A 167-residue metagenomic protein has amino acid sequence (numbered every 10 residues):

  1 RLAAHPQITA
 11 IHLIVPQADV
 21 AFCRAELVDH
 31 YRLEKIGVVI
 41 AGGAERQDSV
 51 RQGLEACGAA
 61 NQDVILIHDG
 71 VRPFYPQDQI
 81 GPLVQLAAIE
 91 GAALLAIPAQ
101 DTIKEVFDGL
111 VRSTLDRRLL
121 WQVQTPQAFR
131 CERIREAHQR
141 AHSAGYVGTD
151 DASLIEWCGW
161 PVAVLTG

Functional and structural regions predicted by a protein language model:
R1-Q62, A144: Conserved N-terminal catalytic core of the sugar/cofactor nucleotidyltransferase
E45-R46, R72-Y75: Glycine-/small-residue-rich active-site loops that bind phosphorylated ligands and cofactors
Q62, T166-G167: Acidic, metal-binding active-site segment of PIN/NYN-like and related structure-specific nucleases
I65-L66: Short aromatic/hydrophobic "clamp" motif used to bind/position activated sugar donors
F74-L165: Conserved core of the sugar-phosphate nucleotidyltransferase
